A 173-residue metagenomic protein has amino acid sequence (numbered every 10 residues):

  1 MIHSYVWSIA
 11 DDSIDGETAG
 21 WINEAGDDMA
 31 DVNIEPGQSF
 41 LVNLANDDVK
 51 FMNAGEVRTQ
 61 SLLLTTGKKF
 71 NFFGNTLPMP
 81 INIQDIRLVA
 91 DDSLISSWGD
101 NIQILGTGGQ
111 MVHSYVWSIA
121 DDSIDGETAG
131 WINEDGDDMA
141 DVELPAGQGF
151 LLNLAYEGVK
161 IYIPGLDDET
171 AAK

Functional and structural regions predicted by a protein language model:
M1-H3, D12, E17, N23 (+9 more regions): Surface-exposed charge patches in extracellular/virion surface proteins
I2-P36, M111-P145: A cross-kingdom feature marking solvent-exposed beta-strand/loop segments within repeated, beta-rich binding/scaffold
I2-S8, G20, S39-N43, F70-G74 (+3 more regions): Ordered hydrophobic segments in well-structured contexts
M29-W98, L144-K173: A short, polar beta-strand/turn micro-motif
P80-I132, G136: Intrinsically disordered, low-complexity segments enriched in Gly and acidic/Ser/Thr residues that form flexible
